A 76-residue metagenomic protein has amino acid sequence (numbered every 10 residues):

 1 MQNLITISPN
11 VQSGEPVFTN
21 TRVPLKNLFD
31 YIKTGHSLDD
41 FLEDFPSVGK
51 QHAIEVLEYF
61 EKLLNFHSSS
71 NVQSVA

Functional and structural regions predicted by a protein language model:
M1-D39: A short, structured beta-strand/loop element
P24-N27, I32-A76: Long, charge-rich, low-complexity alpha-helical segments
